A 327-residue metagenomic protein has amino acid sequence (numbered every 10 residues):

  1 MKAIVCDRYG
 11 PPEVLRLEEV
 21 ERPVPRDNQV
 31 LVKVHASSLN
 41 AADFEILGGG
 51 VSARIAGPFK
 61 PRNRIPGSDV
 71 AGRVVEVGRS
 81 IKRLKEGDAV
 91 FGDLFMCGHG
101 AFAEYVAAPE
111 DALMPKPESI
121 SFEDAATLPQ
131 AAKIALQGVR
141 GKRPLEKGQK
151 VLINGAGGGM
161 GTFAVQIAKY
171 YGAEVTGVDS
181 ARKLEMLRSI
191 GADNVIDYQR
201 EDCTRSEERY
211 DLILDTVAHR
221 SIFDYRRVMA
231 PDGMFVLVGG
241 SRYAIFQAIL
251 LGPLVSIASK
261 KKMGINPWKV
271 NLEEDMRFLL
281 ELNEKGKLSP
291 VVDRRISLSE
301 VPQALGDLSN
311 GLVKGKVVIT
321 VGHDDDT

Functional and structural regions predicted by a protein language model:
E21-S38, V51-C97: Glycine-rich beta-strand-centered segment in the early N-terminal region that forms part of a ligand/cofactor-binding
K60, S68, E76, R83 (+1 more regions): NAD(P)H dinucleotide-binding glycine-rich loop of Rossmann-like/cofactor-binding domains, especially the beta1-alpha1
A89, K150, G233-M234: Short glycine-centered segments of the SAM/dcSAM-binding site in methyltransferase folds
F91, I213-L214: N-terminal Rossmann-like NAD(P) cofactor-binding module of classical short-chain dehydrogenase/reductase
A125-D197: Mid-domain Rossmann-like dinucleotide-binding core that forms the NAD(H)/NADP(H) cofactor-binding site
T204-L212: A short acidic, Gly/Pro-enriched loop at the edge of an enzyme's catalytic core that lines a small-molecule cofactor
R220-K287, V321-T327: Glycine-rich phosphate-binding loop and adjacent beta-alpha segment of Rossmann(oid) nucleotide-cofactor-binding
K287-R294, L305-T327: C-terminal capping/lid region of NAD(P)-dependent oxidoreductase domains
